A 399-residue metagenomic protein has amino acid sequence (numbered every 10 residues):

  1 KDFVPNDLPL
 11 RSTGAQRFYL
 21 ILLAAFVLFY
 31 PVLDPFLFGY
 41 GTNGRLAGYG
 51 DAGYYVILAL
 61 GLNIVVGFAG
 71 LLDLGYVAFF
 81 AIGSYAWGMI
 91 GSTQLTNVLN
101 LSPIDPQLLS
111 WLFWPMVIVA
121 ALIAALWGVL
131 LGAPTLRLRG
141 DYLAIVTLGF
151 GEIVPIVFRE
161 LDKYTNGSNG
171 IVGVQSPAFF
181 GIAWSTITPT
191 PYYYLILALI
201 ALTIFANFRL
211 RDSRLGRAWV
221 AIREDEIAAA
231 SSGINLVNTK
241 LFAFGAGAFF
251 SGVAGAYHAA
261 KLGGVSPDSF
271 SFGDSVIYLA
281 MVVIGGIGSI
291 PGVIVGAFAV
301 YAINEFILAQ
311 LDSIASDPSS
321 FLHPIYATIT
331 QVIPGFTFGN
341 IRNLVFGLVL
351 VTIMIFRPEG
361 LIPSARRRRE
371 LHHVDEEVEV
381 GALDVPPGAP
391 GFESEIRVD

Functional and structural regions predicted by a protein language model:
K1-D399: Transmembrane alpha-helices and adjacent helix-loop boundaries
